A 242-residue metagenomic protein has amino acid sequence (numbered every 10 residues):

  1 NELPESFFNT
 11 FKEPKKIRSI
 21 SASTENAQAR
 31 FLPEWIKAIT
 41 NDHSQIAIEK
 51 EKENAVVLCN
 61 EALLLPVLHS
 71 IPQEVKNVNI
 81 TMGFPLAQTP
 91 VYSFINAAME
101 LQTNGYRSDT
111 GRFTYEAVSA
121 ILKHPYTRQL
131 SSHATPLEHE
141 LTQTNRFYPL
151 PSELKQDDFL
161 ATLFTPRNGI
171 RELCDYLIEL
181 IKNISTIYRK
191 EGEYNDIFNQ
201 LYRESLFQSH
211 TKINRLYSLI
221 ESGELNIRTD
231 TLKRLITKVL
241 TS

Functional and structural regions predicted by a protein language model:
N1-S242: Polyanion-engaging groove/track-forming segments
